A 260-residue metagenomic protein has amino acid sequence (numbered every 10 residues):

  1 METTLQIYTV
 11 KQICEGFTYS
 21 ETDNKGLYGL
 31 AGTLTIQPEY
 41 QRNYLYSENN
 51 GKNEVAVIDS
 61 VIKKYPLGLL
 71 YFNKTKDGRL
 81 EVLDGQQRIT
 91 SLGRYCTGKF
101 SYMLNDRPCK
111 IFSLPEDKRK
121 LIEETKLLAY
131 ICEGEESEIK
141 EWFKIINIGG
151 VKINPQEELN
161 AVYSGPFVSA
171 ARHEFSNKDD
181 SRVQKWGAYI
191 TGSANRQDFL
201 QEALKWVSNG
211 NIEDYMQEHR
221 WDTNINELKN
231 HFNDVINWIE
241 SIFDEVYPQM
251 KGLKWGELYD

Functional and structural regions predicted by a protein language model:
M1-L80, S91, T97-F100, L127-L128: N-terminal leader or domain-start segments enriched in small/polar residues
L5-I7, C109-I111, A188: Hydrophobic transmembrane signal anchors and adjacent membrane-proximal interface regions, especially in viral
I7-V10, T33, E54-V55, I89 (+3 more regions): Alpha-helix initiation and N-capping motif
Y19, G29-T35, S101, C109 (+4 more regions): Polar low-complexity intrinsically disordered regions enriched in Ser/Thr and small residues
R42-S47, K99-L104, G150-E158: Short, polar/flexible loop-turn hinges at active-site or ligand-entry regions and domain interfaces
K64-E81, Q86-E138, L159: A short, basic-hydrophobic beta/loop patch
F72, T97, K118-D260: Solvent-exposed functional surfaces
